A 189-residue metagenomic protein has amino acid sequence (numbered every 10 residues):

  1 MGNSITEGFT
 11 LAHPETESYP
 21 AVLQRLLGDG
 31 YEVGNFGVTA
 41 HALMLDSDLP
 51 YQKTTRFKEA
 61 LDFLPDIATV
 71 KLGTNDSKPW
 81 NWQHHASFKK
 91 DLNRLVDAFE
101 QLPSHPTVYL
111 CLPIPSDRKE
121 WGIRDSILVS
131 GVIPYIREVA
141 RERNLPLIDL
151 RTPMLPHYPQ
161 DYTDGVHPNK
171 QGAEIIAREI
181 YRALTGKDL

Functional and structural regions predicted by a protein language model:
M1, I5-E15, A21-G30, L61-D66 (+5 more regions): N-terminal secretory targeting modules
M1-G2, T69-K71, L110-C111, L147: Generic enzyme active-site microenvironment
I5-K90: Conserved SGNH/GDSL esterase-like catalytic core that processes O-acyl groups on lipids and polysaccharides
L11, I114-L189: Catalytic His-Asp segment of secreted/periplasmic serine-dependent ester chemistry enzymes
L27, A98-T107, Y135-I148: A structural motif corresponding to the C-terminal end of an alpha-helix and its immediate exit/capping segment
G34-F36, Y109, I148: General small-molecule cofactor/ligand-binding pocket signal
F57, L92-D97, I133, R137: Generic structural signal for well-ordered alpha-helices, preferentially at hydrophobic/aromatic core positions
K71-N75, A98-S130: Active-site segments of SGNH/GDSL-like serine hydrolases that catalyze O-acetyl group transfer/hydrolysis on lipids
